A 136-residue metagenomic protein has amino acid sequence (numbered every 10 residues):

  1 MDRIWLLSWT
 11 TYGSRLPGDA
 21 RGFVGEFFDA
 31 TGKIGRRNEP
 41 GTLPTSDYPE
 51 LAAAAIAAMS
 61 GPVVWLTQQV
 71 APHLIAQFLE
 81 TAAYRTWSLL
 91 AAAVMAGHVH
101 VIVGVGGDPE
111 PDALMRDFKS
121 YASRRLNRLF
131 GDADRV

Functional and structural regions predicted by a protein language model:
M1-V136: Short catalytic/metal-binding and nucleic-acid-binding patches
